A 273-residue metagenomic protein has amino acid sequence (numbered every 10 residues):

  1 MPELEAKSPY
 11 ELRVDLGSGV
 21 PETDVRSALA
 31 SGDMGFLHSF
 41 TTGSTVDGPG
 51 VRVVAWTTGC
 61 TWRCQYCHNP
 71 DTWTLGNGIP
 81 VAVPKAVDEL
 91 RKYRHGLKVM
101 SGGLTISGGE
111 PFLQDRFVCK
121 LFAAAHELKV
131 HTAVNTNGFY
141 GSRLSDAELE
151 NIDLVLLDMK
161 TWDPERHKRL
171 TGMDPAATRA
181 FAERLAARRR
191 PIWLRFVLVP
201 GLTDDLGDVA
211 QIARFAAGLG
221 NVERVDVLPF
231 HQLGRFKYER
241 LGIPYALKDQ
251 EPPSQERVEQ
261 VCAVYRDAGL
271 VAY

Functional and structural regions predicted by a protein language model:
M1-S44, P200-Y273: Auxiliary Fe-S-binding modules of radical SAM enzymes
S27-M34, W73-R91: Non-heme iron-sulfur electron-transfer modules
L29-A30, V46-G48, K98, E148-L149: Solvent-exposed alpha-helices and their adjacent loops that cap or buttress functional pockets in soluble metabolic
S39-T41, T45-A82: Canonical Radical SAM [4Fe-4S] cluster-binding loop centered on the CxxxCxxC motif and its immediate flanking residues
D71-L75, K168-D174, G242-Q250: Short glycine-enriched, charge-decorated loop/helix-capping segments at active-site entrances that position
P80, G172, P252-Q255: Short, conserved loop/turn and helix-capping segments at secondary-structure boundaries that abut family-defining
V87, R91-G103, G108, F112-E239: Conserved AdoMet/S-adenosylmethionine-binding subsite of the radical SAM
